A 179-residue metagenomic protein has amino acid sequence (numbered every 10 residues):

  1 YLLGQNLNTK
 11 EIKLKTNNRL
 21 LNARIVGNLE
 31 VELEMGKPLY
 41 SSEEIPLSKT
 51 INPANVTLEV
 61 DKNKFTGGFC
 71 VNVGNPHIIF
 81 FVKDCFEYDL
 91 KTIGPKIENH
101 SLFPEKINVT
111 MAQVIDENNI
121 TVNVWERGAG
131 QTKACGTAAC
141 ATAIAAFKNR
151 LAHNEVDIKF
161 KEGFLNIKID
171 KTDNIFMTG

Functional and structural regions predicted by a protein language model:
Y1-T132, I144-G179: Active-site proximal loop and beta-alpha junction motif in alpha/beta enzyme cores
